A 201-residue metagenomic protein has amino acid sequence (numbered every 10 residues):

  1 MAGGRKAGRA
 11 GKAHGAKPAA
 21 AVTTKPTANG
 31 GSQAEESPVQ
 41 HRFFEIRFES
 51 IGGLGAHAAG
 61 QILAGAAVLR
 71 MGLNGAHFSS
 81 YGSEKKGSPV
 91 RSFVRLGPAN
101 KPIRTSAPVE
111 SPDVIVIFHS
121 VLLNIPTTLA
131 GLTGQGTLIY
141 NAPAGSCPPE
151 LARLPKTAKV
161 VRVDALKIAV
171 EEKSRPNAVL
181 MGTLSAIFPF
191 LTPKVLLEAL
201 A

Functional and structural regions predicted by a protein language model:
A2-A201: Active-site cofactor/cluster-binding pocket
